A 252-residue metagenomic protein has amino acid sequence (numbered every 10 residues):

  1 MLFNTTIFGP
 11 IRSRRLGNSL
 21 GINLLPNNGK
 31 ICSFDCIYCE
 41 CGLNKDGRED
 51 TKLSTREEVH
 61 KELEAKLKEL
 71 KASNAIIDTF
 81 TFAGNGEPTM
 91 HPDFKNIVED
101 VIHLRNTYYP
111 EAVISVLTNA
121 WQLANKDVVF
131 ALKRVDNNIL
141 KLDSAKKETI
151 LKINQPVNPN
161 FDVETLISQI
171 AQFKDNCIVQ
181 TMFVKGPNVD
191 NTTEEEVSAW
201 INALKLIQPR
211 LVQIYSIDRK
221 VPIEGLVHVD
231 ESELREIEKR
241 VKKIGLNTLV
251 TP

Functional and structural regions predicted by a protein language model:
M1-R15, K68, K185-P252: Auxiliary Fe-S-binding modules of radical SAM enzymes
L16-E58: Canonical Radical SAM [4Fe-4S] cluster-binding loop centered on the CxxxCxxC motif and its immediate flanking residues
S19-G21, T79, I139, I178: Short hydrophobic-acidic sequence motifs that mark active-site Asp/Glu residues
I22, K61-E69, I97-L104, I201: Short, well-ordered amphipathic alpha-helices
G29, E87-P88: Short strand->helix junction
G42-T79, D93-N96: Conserved alpha-helical substructure of the radical SAM core
T81-E87, N119: Glycine-rich beta-strand-to-loop/alpha-helix junction loops that act as flexible
M90-Y215, K220-V227: Conserved AdoMet/S-adenosylmethionine-binding subsite of the radical SAM
